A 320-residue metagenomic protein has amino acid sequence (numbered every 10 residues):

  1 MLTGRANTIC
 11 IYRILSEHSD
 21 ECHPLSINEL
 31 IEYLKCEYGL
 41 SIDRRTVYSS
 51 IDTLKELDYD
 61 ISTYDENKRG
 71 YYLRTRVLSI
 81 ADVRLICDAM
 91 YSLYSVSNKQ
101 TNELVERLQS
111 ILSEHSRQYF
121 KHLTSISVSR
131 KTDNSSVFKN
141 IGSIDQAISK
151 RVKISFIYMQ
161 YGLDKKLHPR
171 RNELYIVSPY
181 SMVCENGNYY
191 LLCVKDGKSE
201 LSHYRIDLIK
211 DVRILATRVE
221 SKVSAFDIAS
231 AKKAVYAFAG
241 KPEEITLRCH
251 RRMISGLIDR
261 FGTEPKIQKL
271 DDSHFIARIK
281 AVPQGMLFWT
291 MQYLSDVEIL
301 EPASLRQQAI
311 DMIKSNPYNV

Functional and structural regions predicted by a protein language model:
M1-A89, R170, P317-V320: Short, basic/aromatic recognition patches that contact phosphate-bearing ligands
D60, P179-S181, K266: Short, surface-exposed charged micro-motifs
I80-D164: Bulky hydrophobic/aromatic content
K139-K195: Loop-centered beta-sheet repeat module
E173-Y175, E200-Y204, F275: Short beta-strand segments
G197-A229: Flexible linker/loop signature enriched in Pro/Ser/Thr and Pro/Gly
A229-V320: Polybasic (Lys/Arg-rich)
